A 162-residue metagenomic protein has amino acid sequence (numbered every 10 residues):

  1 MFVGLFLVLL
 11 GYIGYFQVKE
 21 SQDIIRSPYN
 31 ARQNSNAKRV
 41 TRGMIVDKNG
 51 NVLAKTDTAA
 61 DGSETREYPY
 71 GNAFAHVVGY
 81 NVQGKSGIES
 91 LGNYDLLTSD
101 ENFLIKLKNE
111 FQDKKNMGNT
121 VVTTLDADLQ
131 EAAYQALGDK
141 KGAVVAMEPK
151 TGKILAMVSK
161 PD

Functional and structural regions predicted by a protein language model:
M1-D162: Periplasmic/cell-envelope proteins involved in peptidoglycan metabolism and beta-lactam response
